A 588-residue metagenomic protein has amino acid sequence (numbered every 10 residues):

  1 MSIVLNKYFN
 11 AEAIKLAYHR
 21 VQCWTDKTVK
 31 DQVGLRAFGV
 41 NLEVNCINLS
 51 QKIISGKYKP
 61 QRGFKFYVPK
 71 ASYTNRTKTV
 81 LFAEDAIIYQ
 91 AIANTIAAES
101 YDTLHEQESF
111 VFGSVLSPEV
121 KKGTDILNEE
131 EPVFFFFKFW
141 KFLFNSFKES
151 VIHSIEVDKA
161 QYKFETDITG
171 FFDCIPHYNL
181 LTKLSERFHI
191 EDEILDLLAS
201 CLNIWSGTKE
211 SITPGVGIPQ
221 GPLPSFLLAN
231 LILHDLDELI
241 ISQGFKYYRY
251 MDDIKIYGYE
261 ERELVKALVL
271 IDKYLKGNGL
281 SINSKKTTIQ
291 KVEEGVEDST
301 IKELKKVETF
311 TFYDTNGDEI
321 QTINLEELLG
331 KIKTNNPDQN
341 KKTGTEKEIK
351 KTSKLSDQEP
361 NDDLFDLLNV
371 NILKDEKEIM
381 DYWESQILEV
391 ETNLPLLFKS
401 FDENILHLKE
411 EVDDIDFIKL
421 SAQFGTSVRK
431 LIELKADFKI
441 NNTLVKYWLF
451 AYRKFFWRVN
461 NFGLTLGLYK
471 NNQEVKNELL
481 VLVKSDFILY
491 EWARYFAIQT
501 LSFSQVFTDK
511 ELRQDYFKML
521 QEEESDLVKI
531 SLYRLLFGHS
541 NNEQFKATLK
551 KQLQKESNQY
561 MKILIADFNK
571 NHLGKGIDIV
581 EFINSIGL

Functional and structural regions predicted by a protein language model:
M1-E193, W205-P222: Conserved two-metal-ion catalytic palm core of "right-hand" nucleic acid polymerases, unifying RNA-dependent RNA
M1-Y18, E303-L328, L588: N-terminal intrinsically disordered, low-complexity tails enriched in polar/charged
F66, D253, T288: Residue-level "edge-of-site" marker
V133-M251, K255-Y274, N278-S281, D314-L532 (+2 more regions): Conserved polymerase palm-domain catalytic core
N278-Y313: Conserved catalytic core of two-metal-ion nucleotidyltransferases
F537: Charged interaction segments
F545-L588: Eukaryotic acidic, Ser/Thr-rich intrinsically disordered low-complexity regions
